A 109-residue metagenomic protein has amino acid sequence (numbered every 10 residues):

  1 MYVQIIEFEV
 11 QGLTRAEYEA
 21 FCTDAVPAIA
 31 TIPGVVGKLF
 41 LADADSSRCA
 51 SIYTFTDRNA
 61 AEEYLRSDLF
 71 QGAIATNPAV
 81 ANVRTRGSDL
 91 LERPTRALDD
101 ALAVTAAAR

Functional and structural regions predicted by a protein language model:
M1-C49, T56-R66, P78-R109: Short S/T/G/P-rich N-terminal loop/turn motif that feeds into the first structured element of a domain
Q71-T76: Short arginine-rich
